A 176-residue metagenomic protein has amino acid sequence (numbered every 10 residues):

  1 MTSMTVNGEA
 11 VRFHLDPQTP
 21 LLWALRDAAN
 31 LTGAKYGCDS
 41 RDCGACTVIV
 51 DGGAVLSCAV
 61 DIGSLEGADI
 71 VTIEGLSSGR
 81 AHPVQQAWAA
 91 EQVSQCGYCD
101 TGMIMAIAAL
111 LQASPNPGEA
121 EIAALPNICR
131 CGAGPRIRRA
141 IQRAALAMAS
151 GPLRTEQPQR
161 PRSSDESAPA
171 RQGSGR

Functional and structural regions predicted by a protein language model:
M1-R176: Signature of N-terminal electron-transfer/Fe-S-associated modules in redox systems
